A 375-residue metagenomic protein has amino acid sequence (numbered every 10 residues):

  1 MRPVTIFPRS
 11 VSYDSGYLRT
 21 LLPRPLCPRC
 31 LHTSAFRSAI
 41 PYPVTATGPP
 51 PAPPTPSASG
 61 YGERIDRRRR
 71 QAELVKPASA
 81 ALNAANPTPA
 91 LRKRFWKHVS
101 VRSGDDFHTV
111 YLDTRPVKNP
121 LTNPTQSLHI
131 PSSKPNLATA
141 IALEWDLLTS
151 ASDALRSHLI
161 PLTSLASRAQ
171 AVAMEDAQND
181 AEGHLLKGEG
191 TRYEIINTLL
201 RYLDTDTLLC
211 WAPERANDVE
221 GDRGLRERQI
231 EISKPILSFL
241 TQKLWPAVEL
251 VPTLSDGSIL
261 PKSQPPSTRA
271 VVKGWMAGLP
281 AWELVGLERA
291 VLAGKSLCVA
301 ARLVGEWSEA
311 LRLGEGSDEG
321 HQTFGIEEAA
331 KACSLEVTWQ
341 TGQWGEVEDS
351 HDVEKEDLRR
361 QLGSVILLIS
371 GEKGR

Functional and structural regions predicted by a protein language model:
M1-L82, N86: N-terminal mitochondrial targeting presequence
E63, R67-I141, D146-S150: Internal mixed beta-strand/loop scaffold within catalytic domains of large alpha/beta enzymes
V117-L208: A surface-exposed, charged beta-strand/loop segment in the N-terminal or early-internal portion of soluble proteins
P161-D176, G257-T268, L358: Short, conserved secondary-structure transition motifs
G183-V271: Internal, conserved structured core segments that host functional sites
S258-L297, A301: A contiguous pocket-lining binding segment that forms or flanks enzyme active sites
E306-I369: Accessory, usually C-terminal, subdomains that scaffold auxiliary metal cofactors
